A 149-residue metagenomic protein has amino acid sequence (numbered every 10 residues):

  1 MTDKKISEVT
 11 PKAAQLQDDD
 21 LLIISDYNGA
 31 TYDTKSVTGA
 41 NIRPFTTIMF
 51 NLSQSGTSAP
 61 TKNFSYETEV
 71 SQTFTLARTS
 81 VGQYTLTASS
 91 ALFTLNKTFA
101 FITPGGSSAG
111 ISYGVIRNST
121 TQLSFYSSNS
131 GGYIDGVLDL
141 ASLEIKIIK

Functional and structural regions predicted by a protein language model:
M1-P44: Short, low-complexity N-terminal tether/leader segments at secretion or assembly junctions of large, surface-exposed
G39-K149: Extracellular attachment/recognition segments
